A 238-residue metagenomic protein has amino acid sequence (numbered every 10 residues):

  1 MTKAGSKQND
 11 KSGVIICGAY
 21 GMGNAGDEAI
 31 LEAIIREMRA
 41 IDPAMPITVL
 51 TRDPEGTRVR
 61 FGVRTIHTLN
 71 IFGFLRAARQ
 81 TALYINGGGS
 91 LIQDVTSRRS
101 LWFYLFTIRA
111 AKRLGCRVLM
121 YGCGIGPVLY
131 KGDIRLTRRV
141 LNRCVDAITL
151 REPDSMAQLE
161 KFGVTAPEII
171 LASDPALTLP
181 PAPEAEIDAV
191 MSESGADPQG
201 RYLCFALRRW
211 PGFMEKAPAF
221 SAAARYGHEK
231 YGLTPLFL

Functional and structural regions predicted by a protein language model:
M1-L238: Active-site anion-handling motifs in enzyme catalytic cores
